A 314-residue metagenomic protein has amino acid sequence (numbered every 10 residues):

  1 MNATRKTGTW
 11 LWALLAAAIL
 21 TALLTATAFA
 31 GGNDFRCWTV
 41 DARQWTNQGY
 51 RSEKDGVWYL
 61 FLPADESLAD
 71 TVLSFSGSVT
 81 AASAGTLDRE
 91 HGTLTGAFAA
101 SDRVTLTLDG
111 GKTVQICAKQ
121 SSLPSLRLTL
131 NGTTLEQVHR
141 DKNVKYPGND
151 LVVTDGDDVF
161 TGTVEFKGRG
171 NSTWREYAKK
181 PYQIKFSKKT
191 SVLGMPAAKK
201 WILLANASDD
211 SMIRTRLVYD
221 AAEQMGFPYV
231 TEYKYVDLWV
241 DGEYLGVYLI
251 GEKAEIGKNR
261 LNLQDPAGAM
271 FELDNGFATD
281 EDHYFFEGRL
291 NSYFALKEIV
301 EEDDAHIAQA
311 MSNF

Functional and structural regions predicted by a protein language model:
M1-G32: Gram-positive cell-envelope targeting signals
G31-A100, K112-C117: Predominantly extracytoplasmic/ectodomain segments of secreted and cell-surface proteins
A100-V104, G111-G156: N-terminal module-boundary/linker segments of secreted carbohydrate-active enzymes
P147-A205: Conserved oxyanion/phosphate-binding beta-strand-loop segments in alpha/beta enzyme cores
A178, S208-R216, E298-A305: Soluble non-cytosolic domains of exported or imported proteins
T190-S191, A205, F227-Y229, Y244-F314: Internal "kinase-insert"/substrate-recognition segments embedded within catalytic cores of ATP-dependent enzymes
G194-V247, S312-F314: A conserved hydrophobic secondary-structure block that centers on an alpha-helix together with its immediately flanking
